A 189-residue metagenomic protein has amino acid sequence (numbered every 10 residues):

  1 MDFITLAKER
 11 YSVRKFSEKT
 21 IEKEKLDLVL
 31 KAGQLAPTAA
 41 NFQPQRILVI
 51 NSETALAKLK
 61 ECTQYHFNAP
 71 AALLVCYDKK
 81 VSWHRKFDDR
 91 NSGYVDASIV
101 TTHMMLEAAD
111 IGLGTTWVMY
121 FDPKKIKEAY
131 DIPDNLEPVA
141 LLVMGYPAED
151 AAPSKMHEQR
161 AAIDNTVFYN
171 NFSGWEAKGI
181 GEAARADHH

Functional and structural regions predicted by a protein language model:
M1-H189: Acidic, surface-exposed loops and disordered segments
